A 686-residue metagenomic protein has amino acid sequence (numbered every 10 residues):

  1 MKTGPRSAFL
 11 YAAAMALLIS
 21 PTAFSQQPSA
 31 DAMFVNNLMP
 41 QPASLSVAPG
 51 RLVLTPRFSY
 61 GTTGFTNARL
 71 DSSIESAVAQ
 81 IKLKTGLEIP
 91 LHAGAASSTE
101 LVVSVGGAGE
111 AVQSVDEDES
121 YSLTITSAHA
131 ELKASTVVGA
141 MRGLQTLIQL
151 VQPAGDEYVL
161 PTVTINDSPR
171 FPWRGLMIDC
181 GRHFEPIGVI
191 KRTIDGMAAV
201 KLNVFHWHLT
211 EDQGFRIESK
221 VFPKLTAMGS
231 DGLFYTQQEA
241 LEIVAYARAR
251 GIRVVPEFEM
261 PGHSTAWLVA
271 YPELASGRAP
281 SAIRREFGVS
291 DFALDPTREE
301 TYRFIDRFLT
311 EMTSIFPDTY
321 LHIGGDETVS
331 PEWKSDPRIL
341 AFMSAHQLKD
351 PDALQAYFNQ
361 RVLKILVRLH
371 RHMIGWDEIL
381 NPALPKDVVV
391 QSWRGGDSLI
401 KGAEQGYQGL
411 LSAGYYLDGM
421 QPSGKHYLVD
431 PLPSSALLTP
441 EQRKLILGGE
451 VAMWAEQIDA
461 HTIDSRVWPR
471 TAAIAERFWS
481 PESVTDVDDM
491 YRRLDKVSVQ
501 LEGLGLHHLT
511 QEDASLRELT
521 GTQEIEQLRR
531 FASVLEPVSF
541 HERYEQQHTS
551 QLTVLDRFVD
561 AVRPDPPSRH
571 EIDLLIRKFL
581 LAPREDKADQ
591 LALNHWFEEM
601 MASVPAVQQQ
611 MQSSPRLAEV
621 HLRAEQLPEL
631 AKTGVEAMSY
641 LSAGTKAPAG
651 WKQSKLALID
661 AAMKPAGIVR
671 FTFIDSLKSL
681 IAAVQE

Functional and structural regions predicted by a protein language model:
M1-A12: Bacterial N-terminal signal peptides that target proteins for export
Y11-P21: Bacterial N-terminal signal peptides
Q26-F171, F478-P481, T485-V487, R492-L504: Contiguous, structured surface segment used for ligand recognition
D31-A32, L38-Q41, S46-V47, L54-P56 (+6 more regions): Substrate-binding groove of N-acetylhexosamine-processing glycoside hydrolases
Q80, E110-Y320, D336, R361 (+3 more regions): Feature activates predominantly on carbohydrate-active enzymes
E88, N203, R253, H372 (+1 more regions): Residue-level detector of anion-binding/catalytic polar loops
G107-G109, M260-G262, D326-S330, I379-N381: Short, internal active-site loops enriched in acidic
G324-A341, H346-L348: N-terminal leader/propeptide and maturation segments of large enzyme subunits in energy/redox metabolism and hydrolases
